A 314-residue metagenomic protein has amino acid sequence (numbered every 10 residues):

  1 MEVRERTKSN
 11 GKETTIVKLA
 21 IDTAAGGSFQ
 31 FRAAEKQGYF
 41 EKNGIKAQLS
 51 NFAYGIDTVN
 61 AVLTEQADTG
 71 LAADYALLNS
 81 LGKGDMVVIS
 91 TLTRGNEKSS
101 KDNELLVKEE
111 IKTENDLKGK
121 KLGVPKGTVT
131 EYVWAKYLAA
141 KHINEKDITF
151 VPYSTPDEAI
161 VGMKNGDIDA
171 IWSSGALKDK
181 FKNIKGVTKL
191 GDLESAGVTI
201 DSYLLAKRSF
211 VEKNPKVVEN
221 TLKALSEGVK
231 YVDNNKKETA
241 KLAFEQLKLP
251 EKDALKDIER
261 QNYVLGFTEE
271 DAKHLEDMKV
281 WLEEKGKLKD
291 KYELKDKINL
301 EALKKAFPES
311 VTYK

Functional and structural regions predicted by a protein language model:
M1-E2: Sec-dependent N-terminal signal peptides of Gram-positive bacterial secreted proteins and lipoproteins
E5-N144, D169, G175, V198: Short, glycine-/small- and polar/acidic-enriched structural segments that line small-molecule recognition paths
F29-R32, Q37-G38, N60, T64 (+12 more regions): Solvent-exposed, polar/charged alpha-helical surfaces in well-ordered, non-transmembrane soluble domains, broadly
Y75, F150, D157-E245: Pocket-lining segment of extracytoplasmic ligand-binding domains
R94, S99-L105, V187, I200-L204 (+2 more regions): Small-molecule pocket liners
N115, E145-T149, K252: Short acidic capping loops at alpha-helix termini that bridge into adjacent secondary structure
E212-K289: Secondary-structure end/capping motifs
E283-K314: Conserved C-terminal helix/tail region of periplasmic/extracytoplasmic solute-binding proteins
